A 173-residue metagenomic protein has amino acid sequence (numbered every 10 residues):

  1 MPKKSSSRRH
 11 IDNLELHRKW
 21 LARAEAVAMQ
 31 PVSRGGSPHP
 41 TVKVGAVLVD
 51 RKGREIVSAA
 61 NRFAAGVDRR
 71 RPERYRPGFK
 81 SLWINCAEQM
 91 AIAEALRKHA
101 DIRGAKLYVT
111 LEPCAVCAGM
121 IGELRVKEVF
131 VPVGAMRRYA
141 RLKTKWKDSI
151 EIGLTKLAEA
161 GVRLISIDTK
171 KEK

Functional and structural regions predicted by a protein language model:
M1-K173: Zinc-dependent deaminase catalytic domain
